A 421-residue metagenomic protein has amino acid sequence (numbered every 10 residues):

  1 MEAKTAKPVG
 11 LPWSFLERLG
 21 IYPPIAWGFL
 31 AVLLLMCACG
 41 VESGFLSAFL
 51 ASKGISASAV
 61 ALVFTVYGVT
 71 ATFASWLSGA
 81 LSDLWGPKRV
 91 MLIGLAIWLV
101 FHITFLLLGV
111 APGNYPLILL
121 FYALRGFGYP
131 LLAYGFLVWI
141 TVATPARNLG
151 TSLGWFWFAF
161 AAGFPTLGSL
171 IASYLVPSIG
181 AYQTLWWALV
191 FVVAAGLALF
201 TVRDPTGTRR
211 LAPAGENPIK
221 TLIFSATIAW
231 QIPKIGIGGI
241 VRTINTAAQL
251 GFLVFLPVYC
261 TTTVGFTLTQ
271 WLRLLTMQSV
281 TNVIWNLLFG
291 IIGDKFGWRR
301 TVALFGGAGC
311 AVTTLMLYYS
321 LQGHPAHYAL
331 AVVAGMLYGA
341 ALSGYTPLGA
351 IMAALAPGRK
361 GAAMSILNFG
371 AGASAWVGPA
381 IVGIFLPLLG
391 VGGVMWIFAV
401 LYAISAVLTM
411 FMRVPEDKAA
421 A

Functional and structural regions predicted by a protein language model:
E2-Y22, D204-G239: Juxtamembrane intracellular "pre-TM" segments in multi-pass secondary transporters
G44-S58, V254-Q270: Short amphipathic helix-loop junctions that connect adjacent transmembrane helices in Major Facilitator Superfamily/SLC
G68-W76, P165-T166, S279-V283, L287 (+1 more regions): Residue-level signature of mid-helix packing/kink "hotspots" within the transmembrane helices of 12-pass Major
S75-G86, V176, N286-W298, L386: Helix-to-loop junctions at the C-terminal end of transmembrane segments in multipass secondary transporters
L84-L95, K295-A308: Cytoplasmic membrane-interface "Motif A"-like loop-to-helix N-cap segments of 12-TM Major Facilitator Superfamily
A96-P112, A308-H324: C-terminal ends and interior cores of transmembrane alpha-helices in multi-pass membrane transporters/permeases
L131-T144, S343-A356: Intracellular juxtamembrane helix-capping segments at the cytosolic ends of symmetry-related transmembrane helices
G154-S169, G370-G378: Glycine-rich segments within core transmembrane alpha-helices of 12-TM secondary carriers
